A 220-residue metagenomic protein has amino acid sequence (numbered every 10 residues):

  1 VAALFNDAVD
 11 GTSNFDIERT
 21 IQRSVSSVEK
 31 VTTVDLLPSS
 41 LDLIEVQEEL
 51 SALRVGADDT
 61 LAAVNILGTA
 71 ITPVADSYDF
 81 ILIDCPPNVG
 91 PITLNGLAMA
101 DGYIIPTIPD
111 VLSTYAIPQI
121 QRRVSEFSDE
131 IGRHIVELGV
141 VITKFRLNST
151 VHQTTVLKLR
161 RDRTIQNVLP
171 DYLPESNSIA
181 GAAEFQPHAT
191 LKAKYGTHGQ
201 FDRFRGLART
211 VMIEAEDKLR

Functional and structural regions predicted by a protein language model:
V1-R220: P-loop NTP-binding core
